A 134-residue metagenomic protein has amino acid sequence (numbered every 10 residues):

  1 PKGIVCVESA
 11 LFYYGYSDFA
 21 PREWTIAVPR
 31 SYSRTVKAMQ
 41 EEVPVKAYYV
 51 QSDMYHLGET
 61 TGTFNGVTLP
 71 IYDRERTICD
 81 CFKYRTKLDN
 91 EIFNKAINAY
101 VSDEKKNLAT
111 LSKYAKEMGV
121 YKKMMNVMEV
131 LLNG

Functional and structural regions predicted by a protein language model:
P1-G134: Nucleic-acid-binding surface
